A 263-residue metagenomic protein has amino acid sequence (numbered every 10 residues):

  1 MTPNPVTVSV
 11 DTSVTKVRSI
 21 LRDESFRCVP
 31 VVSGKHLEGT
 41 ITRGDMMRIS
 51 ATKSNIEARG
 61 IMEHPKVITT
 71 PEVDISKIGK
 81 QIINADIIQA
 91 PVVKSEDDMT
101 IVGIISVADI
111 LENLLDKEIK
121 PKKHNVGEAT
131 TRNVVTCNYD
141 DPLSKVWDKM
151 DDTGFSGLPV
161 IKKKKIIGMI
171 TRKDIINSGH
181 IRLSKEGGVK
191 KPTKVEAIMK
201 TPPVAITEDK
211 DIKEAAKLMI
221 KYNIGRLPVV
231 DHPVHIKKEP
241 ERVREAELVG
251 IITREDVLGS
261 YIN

Functional and structural regions predicted by a protein language model:
M1-N4, T42-I68, I75, G79-I83 (+6 more regions): Tandem CBS (Bateman) regulatory domains
T7-S25, V32, T69-I88, V93-E96 (+5 more regions): The conserved cystathionine-beta-synthase
D11, I20-S25, T40-D45, I88-P91 (+3 more regions): Short acidic/polar alpha-helix capping motifs at helix-coil junctions
P30, G39, P91, P159 (+3 more regions): Conserved catalytic/dimer-interface elements of ABC ATPase nucleotide-binding domains
